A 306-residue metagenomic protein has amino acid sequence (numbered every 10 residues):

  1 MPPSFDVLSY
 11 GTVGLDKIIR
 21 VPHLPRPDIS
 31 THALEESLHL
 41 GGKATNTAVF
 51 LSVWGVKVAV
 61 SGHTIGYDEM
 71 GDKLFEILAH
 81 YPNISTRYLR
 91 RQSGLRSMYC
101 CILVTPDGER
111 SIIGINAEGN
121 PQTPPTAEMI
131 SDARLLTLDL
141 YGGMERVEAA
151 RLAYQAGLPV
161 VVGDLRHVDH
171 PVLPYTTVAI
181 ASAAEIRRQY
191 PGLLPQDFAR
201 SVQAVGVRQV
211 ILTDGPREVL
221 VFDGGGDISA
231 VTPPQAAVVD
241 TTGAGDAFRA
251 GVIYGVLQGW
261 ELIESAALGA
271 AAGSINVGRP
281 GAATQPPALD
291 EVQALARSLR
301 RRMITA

Functional and structural regions predicted by a protein language model:
M1-L8, H32, P195-A306: Conserved phosphate-binding/catalytic region of the ribokinase-like
M1-S61, E69, E76-A79, A306: Glycine-rich phosphate/adenosyl-contacting loop at the front of the ribokinase-like
L8, A59, T137, P159-G163 (+1 more regions): Structural detector of well-ordered beta-strand residues that form the stable sheet scaffold of enzyme domains
S52, Y154, L257: Gly/Ala-rich phosphate-binding loop of Rossmann-like dinucleotide-binding domains, activating on the conserved
V60, R87-Q92, C100-L140: Conserved phosphate-binding/catalytic loop of the ribokinase/pfkB sugar-kinase fold
D68-P82, L103, T126: Active-site-proximal loop->helix
I77-G94: A glycine-rich helix N-cap at a beta->alpha junction
V147-A230, A237: Conserved phosphate/ATP/ADP-binding segment of small-molecule kinases
